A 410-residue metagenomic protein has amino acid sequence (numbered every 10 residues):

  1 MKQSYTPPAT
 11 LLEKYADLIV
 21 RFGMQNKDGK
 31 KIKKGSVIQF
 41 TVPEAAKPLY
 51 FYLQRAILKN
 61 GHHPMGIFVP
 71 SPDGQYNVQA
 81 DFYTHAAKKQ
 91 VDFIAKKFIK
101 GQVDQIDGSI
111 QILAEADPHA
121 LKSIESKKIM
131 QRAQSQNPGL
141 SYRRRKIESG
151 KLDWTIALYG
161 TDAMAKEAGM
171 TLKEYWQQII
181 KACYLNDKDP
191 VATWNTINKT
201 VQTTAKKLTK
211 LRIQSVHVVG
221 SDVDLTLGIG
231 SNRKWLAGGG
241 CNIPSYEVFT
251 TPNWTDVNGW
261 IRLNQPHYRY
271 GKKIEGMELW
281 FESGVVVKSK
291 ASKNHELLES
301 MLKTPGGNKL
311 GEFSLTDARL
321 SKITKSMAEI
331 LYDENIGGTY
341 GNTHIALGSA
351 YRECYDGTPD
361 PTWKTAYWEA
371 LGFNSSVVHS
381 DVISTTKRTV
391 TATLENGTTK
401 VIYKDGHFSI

Functional and structural regions predicted by a protein language model:
M1-N258: Active-site bordering "gate/hinge" segments that shape substrate access to catalytic or cofactor-binding pockets
A45-A46, E115-D117, T161, V223 (+7 more regions): Short, glycine-/Ser/Thr-/acidic-enriched flexible segments
L140-S141, T203, R212-Q214, S245-V248 (+4 more regions): Glycine-rich, charged/polar anion/phosphate-binding loops that engage phosphate groups from diverse ligands
T209-L211, W254, Y270-K273, G306 (+2 more regions): Short solvent-exposed loop/turn micro-motifs enriched in small/polar/acidic residues
T251-G307: Long, well-ordered mid-to-C-terminal structural blocks that present hydrophobic/aromatic surfaces
N258, I274-G276, S283, N308-E312 (+3 more regions): Active-site lining segments that contact anionic ligands and/or coordinate catalytic metals
K288-P359: Dual-mode signal for accessory low-complexity, basic/Gly-rich regions
T365-I410: Extended hydrophobic packing segments that form well-structured cores
